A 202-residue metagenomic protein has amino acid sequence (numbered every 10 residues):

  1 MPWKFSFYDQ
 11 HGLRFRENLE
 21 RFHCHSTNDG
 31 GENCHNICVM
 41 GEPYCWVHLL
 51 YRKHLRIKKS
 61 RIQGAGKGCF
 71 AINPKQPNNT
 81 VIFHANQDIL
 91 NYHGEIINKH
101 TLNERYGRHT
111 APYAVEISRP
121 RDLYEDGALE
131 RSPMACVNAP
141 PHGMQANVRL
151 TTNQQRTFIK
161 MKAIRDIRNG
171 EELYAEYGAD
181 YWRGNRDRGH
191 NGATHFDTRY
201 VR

Functional and structural regions predicted by a protein language model:
P2-D9, L19, P141-R202: C-terminal SET catalytic tail plus cysteine-rich post-SET Zn-binding segment of SAM-dependent SET-domain
L19-R52: Cys/His-rich Zn2+-coordinating "finger/knuckle" modules used by eukaryotic regulatory proteins
N28, L49, K59-R61, N73 (+7 more regions): Residues that form ligand- and interface-recognition hot spots within folded domains
N33, Y44, D88, N169-E172: Acidic, Ser/Thr-rich intrinsically disordered and amphipathic helical segments
H35-V39, G127, I167: A short beta-turn/strand-edge loop motif at beta-sheet boundaries
I37-V39, I89, G94-I96, T101-E104 (+4 more regions): Short coil/turn segments at secondary-structure boundaries
R52-A146, G192-R202: Catalytic cores of histone-lysine modification enzymes
